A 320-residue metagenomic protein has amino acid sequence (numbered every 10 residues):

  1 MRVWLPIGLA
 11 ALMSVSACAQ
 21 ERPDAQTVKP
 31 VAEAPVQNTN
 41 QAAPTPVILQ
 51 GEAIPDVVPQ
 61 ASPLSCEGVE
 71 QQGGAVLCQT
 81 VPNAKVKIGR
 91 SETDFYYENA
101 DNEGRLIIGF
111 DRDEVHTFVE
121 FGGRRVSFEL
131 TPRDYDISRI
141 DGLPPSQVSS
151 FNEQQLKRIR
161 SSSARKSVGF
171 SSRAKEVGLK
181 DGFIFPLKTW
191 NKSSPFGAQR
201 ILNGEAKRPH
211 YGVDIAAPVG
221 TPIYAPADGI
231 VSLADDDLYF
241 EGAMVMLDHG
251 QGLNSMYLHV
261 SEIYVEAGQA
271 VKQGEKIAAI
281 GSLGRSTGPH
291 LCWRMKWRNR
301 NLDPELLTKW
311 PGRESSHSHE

Functional and structural regions predicted by a protein language model:
M1-W4: Positively charged n-region of N-terminal signal peptides that target proteins for export
P6-S14: Bacterial N-terminal signal peptides
C18-D136: Cationic-aromatic interfacial patches
A61, Q71-G73, V81-N83, E103 (+5 more regions): Extracytoplasmic
T131-E241: Surface-exposed, glycine-biased beta-strand/turn segments
P222-L233, E262-I280: Short, well-structured beta-strand-loop connectors
P226-S261, P289-L291: Zn2+-dependent peptidoglycan hydrolase active-site motif and core
V245-D248, L253, Q269-S318: Conserved, short, structured surface segments that act as functional micro-motifs
